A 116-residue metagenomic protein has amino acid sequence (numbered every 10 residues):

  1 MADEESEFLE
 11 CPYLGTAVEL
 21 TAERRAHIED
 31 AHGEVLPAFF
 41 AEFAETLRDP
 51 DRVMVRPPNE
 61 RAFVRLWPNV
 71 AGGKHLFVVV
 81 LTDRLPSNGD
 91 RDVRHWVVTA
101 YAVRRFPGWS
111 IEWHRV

Functional and structural regions predicted by a protein language model:
M1-V116: Ribonuclease/tRNase effector modules and their secretory precursors
